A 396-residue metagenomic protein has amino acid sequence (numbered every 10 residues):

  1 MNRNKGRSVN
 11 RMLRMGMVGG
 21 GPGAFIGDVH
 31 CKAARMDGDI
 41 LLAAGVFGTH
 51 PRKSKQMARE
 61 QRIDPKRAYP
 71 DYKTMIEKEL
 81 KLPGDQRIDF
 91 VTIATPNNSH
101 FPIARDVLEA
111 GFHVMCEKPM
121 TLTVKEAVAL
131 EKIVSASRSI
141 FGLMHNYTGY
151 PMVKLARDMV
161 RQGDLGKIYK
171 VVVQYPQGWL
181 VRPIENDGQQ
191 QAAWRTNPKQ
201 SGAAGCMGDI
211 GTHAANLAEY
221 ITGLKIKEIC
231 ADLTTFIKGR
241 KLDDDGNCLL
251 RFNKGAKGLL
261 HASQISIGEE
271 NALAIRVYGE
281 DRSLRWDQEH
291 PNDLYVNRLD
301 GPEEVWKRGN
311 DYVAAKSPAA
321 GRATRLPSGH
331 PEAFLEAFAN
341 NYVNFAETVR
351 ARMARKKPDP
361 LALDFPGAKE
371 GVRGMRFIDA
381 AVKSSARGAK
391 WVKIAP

Functional and structural regions predicted by a protein language model:
M1-G6, M12, Y220, N247-F252 (+1 more regions): C-terminal glycine/acidic-rich active-site capping loop/insertion
M1-I63: N-terminal Rossmann-like dinucleotide-binding module
K5-N10, S139, G166-K170, K383-P396: C-terminal capping/lid region of NAD(P)-dependent oxidoreductase domains
R67-I88: A structured beta-alpha segment of the ubiquitous adenosine-cofactor-binding alpha/beta core
F90, P96-T148, G163: Beta-strand-loop-alpha-helix segment that lines the small-molecule cofactor/substrate pocket of alpha/beta enzymes
I140, Y147-R240, L294, G388: Predominantly a Rossmann-like dinucleotide-binding segment in NAD(P)-dependent oxidoreductases
G208-D293: Glycine-rich, aromatic-lined ligand/substrate-binding cores of catalytic and carbohydrate-binding domains
